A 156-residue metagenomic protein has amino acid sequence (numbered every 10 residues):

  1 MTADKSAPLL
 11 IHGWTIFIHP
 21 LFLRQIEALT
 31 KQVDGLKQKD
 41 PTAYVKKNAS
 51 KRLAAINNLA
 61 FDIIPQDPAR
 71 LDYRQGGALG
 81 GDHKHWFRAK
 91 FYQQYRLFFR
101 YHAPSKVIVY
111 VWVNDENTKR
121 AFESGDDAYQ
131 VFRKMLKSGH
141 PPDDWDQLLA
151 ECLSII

Functional and structural regions predicted by a protein language model:
M1-Y95, H102-I156: Basic, Lys/Arg-enriched alpha-helical interface segments
